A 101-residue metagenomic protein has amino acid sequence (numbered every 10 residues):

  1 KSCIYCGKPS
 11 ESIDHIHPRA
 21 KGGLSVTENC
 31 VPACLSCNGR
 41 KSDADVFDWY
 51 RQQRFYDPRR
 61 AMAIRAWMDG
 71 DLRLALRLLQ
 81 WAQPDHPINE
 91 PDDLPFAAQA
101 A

Functional and structural regions predicted by a protein language model:
S2-Q53: Histidine-centered nuclease catalytic patch
P58-A101: Short flanking/linker segments adjacent to small metal-binding domains or redox-active Cys/His motifs
